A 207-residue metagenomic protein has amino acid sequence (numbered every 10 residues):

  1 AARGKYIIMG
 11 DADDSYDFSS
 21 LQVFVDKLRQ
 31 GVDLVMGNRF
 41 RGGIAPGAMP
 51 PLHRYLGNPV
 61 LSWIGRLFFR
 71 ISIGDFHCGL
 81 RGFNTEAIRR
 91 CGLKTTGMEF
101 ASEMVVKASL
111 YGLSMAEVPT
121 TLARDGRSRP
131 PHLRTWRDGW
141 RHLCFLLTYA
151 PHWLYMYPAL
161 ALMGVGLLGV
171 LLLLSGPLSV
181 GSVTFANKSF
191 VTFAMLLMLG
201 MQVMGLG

Functional and structural regions predicted by a protein language model:
A1-A2, Y6, F18-M98, D125-L143: Acceptor/aglycone-binding surface of glycosyltransferases and processive sugar-polymer synthases
D14-Y16: Acidic metal-phosphate-binding loop of nucleotide-sugar-dependent transferases
R70, L93-G207: Hydrophobic helical membrane-anchoring modules
